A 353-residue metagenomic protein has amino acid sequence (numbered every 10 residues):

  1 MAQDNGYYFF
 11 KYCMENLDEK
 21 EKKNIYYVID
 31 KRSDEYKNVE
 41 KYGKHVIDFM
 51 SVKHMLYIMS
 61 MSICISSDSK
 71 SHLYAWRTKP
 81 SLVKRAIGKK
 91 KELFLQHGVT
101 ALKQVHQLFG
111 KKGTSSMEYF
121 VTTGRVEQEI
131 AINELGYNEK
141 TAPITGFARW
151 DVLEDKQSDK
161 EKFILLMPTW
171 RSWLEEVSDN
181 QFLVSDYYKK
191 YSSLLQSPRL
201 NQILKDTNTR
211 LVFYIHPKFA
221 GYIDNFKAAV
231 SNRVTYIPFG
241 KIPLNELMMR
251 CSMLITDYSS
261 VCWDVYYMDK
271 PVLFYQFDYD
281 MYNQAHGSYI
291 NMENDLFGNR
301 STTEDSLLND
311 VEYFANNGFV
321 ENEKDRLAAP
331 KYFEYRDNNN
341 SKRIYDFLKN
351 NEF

Functional and structural regions predicted by a protein language model:
M1-L153: Active-site and donor-binding regions of nucleotide-sugar-utilizing enzymes
D4-F10, A148-K227, S301, R336 (+1 more regions): Conserved catalytic-core segment of nucleotide-activated headgroup transferases in glycan assembly
K22-Y26, S115-F120, L211, R250-M253 (+1 more regions): Short active-site oxyanion
I47-L56, P217-W263: Donor nucleotide-activated moiety binding/catalytic core segment of transferases that use nucleotide-activated donors
H72-Y74, W173, C262-W263: Short glycine-rich, flexible loops that bind phosphorylated cofactors or substrates
R77-G98, L183-S193, K270-M281: A short, gly/pro- and small-residue-rich
F226-V230, S260-Y332: Catalytic binding pocket for nucleotide-activated donors in carbohydrate/polymer assembly enzymes
D310-N317, R343, F347-N351: C-terminal alpha-helix
